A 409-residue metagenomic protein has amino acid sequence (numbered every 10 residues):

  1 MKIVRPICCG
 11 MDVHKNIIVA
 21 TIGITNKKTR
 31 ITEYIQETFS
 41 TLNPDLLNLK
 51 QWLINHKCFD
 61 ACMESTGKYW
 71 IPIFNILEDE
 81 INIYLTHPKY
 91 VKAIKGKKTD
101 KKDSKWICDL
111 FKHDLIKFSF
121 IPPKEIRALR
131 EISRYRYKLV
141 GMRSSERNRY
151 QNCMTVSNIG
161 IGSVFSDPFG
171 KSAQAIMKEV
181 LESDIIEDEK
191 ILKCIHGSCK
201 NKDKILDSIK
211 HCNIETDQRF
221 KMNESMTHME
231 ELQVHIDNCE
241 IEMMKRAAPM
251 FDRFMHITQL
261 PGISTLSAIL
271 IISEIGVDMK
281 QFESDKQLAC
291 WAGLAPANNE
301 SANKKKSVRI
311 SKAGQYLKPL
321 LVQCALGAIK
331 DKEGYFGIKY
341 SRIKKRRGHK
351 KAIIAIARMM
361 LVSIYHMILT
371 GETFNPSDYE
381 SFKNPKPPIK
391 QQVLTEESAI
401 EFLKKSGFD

Functional and structural regions predicted by a protein language model:
M1-D409: A detector of single, family-specific signature residues that are central to catalytic or substrate-handling motifs
